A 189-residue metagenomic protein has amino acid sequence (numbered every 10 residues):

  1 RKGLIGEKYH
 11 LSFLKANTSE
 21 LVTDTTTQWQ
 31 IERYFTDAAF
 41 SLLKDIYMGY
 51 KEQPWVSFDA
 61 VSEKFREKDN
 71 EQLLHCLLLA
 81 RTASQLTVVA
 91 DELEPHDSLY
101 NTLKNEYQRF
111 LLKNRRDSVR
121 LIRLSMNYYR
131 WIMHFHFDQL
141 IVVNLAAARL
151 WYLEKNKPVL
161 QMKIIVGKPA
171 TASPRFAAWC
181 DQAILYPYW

Functional and structural regions predicted by a protein language model:
R1-A177, D181-W189: Auxiliary tRNA-acceptor-end handling modules of aminoacyl-tRNA synthetases
